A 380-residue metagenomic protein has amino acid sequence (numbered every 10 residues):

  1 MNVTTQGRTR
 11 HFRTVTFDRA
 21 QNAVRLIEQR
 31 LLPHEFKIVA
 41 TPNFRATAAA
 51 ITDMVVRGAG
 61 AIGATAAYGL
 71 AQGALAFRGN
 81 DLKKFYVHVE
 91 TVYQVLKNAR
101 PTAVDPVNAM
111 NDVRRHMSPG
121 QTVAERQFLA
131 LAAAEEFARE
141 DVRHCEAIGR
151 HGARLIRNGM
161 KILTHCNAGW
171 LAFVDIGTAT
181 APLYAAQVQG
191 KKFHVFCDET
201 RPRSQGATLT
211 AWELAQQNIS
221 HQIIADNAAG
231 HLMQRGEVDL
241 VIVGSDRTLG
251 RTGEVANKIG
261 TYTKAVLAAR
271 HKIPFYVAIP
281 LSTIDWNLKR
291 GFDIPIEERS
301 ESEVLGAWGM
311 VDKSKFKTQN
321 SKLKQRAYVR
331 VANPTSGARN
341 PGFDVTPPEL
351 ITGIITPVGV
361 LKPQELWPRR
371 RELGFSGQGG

Functional and structural regions predicted by a protein language model:
N2-R45: Positively charged, low-complexity intrinsically disordered leader regions
Q6-A23, V87, Q94-K161, I279 (+3 more regions): C-terminal binding/interaction regions
L31-P33, L70, G169-W170, R247-G250: A short, flexible beta-alpha/helix-coil linker loop
E35-A46, N158, R235-V243: Acidic-glycine-rich active-site phosphate/pyrophosphate-binding loop
I38-F44, G169-F173, G250-N257: Short, glycine-rich nucleotide/cofactor-binding loops
A49-V56, T263-V266: Small-aliphatic-rich amphipathic alpha-helix that forms the alpha element of a beta-alpha
D53-I224: N-terminal active-site beta-alpha-beta segment that forms phosphate/nucleotide-binding and substrate-recognition loops
K192-F193, D198-G377: Conserved phosphate- and dinucleotide-binding cores of soluble alpha/beta proteins, encompassing both enzyme active
